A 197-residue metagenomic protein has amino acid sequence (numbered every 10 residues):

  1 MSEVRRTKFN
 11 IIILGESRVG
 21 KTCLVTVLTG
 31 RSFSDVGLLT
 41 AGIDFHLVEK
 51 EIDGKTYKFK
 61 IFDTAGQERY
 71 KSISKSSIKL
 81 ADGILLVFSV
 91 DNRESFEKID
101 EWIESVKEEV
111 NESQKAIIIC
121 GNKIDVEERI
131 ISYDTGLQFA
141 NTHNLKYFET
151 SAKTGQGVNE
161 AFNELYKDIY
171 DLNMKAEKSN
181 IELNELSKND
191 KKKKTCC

Functional and structural regions predicted by a protein language model:
M1-I181, C196-C197: TRAFAC-class small GTPase G-domain
S179-N189: Non-catalytic, charged low-complexity extensions flanking SF2 helicase motor domains
S187-C197: Polybasic, Ser/Thr-rich amphipathic helices
